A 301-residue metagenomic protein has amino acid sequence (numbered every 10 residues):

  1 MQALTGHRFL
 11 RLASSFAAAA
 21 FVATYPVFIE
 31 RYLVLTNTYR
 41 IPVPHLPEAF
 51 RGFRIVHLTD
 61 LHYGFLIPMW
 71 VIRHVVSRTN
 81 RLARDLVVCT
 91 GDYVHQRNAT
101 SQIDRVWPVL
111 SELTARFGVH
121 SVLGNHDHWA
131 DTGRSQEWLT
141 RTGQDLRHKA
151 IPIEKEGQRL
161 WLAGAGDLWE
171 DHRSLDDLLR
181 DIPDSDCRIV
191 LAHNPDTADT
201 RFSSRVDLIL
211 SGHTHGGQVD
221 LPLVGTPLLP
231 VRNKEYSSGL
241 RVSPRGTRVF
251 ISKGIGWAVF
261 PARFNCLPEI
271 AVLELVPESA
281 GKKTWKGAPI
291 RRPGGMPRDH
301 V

Functional and structural regions predicted by a protein language model:
M1-A49, V301: N-terminal membrane-anchoring alpha-helices
V43-V56, I151-G164, P183-C187, V242-R248: Beta-strand-turn-beta hairpins that frame and shape the catalytic cleft of phosphate-ester-processing enzymes
A49-Q144: Membrane-embedded segments
T59-Y63, G91-Y93, N125-H126, K149-A150 (+4 more regions): Active-site metal-binding loops of divalent metal-dependent hydrolases
D85-L86, H120, G143-Q144, L160 (+4 more regions): Short, Asp-centered acidic motifs that coordinate Mg2+ and/or phosphate in catalytic or ligand-binding sites
E137, P195-E274, A280, R292: Conserved beta-sheet core of the metallophosphoesterase superfamily
E137-Q144, K155-A192, A198-T200, S204 (+1 more regions): Binuclear metal-dependent hydrolase catalytic cores centered on His/Asp/Glu-rich metal-binding motifs
T284-P297: Positively charged N-terminal leader segments that act as targeting/secretion signals
